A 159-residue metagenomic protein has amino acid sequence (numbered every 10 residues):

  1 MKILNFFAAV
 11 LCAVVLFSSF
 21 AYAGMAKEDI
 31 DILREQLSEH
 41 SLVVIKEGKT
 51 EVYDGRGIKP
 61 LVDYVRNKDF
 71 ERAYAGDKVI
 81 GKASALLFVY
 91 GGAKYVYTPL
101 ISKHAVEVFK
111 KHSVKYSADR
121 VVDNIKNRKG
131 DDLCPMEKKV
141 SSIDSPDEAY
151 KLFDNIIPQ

Functional and structural regions predicted by a protein language model:
M1-F6: Positively charged n-region of N-terminal signal peptides that target proteins for export
A8-A9, S38: Generic hydrophobic-segment detector
A9-S18: Bacterial N-terminal signal peptides
A13, A26, P146-E148: General structural signal for secondary-structure boundaries
F20-Y22: Sec/Tat signal peptide C-region and signal peptidase I cleavage site
M25-P99, D119-K138: Conserved mixed alpha/beta catalytic, RNA-binding, or beta-rich assembly cores of soluble enzyme, regulatory
G91, V106-Q159: C-terminal binding/interaction regions
L100-H104: Short, polar loop motifs at secondary-structure junctions
